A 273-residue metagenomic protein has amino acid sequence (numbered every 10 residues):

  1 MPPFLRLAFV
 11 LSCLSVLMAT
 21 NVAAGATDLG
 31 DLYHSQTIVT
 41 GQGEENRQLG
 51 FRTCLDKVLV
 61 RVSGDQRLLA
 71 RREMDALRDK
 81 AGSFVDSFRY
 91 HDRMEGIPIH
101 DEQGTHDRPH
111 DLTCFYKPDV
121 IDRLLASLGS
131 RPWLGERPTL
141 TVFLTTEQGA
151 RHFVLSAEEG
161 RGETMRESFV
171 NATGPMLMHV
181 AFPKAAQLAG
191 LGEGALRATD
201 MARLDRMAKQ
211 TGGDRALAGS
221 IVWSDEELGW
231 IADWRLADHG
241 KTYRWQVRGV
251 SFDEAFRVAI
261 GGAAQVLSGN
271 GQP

Functional and structural regions predicted by a protein language model:
A8-A19: Bacterial N-terminal signal peptides
T20-G25: Sec/Tat signal peptide C-region and signal peptidase I cleavage site
G30, L49-T53, K57-G64, T113 (+4 more regions): C-terminal/domain-edge helix-coil "capping" segments
L32-I97: N-terminal Sec/ER secretory leader and immediately downstream segment of secreted/extracellular precursors
Y33-Q36, P118-V120, M207-A264: Amphipathic beta-strand/beta-sheet edge segments enriched in Tyr/Trp
F51-L77, P138-A198: N-terminal segment of the mature soluble domain
R71-V142: Signal peptide-directed extracytoplasmic domains
S87-G96, V142-L144, F182, L196-E227: A short, hydrophobic beta-strand-centered structural micro-motif
